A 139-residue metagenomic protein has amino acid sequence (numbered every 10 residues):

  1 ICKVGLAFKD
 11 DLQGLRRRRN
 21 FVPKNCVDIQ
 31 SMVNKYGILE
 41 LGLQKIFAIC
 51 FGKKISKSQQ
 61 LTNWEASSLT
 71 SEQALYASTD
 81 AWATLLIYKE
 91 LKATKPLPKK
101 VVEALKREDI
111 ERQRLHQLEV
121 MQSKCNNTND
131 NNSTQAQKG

Functional and structural regions predicted by a protein language model:
I1-E90: Conserved DEDDh/DEDDy metal-dependent 3′-5′ exonuclease domain
A83-G139: Acidic two-metal-ion nuclease catalytic site recognized across multiple nuclease folds, prominently DnaQ/RNase D-T
